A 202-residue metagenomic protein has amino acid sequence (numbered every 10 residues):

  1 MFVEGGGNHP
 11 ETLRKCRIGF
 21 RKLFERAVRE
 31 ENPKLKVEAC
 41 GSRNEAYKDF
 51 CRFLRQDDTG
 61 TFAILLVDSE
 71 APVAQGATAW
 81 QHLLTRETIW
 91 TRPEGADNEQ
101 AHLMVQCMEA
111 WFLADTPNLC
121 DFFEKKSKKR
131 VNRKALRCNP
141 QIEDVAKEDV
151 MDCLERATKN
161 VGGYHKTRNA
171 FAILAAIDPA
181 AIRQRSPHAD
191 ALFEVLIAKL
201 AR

Functional and structural regions predicted by a protein language model:
M1-L13: A short, flexible N-terminal coil/short beta segment enriched in small residues
P10, R14-E38, N44-R202: C-terminal accessory helical subdomains adjacent to catalytic cores in phosphodiester- and nucleotide-handling enzymes
